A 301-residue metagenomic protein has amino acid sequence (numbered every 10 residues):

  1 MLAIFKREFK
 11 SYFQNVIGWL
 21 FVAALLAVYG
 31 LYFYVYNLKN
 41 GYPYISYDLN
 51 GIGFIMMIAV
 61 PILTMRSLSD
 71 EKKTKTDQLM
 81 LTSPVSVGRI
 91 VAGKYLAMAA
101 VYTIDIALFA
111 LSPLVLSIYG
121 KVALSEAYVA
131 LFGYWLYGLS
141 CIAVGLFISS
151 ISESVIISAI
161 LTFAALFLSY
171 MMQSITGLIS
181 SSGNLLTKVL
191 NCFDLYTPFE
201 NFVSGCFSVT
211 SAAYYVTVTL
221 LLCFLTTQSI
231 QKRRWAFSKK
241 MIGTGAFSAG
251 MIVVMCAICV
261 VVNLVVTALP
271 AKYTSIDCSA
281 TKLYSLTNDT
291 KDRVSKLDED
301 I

Functional and structural regions predicted by a protein language model:
M1-D70, L225-A236: Hydrophobic alpha-helical transmembrane segments
Y32-Y34, S46, G51-I55, A97-S158: Secretory targeting signals
Y36-Y42, S158-S229, A236: Terminal transmembrane helical anchor/hairpin motif
M56-L63, G138-A143, A213-Q228: Hydrophobic cores of alpha-helical transmembrane segments in multi-pass inner/ER membrane proteins, independent
S67-A97: Helix-loop-helix units of permease transmembrane domains in multi-pass membrane transporters, especially ABC
K240-A268: Internal/C-terminal transmembrane anchor helices
L264, A268-I301: Juxtamembrane extramembrane loops of integral membrane proteins
